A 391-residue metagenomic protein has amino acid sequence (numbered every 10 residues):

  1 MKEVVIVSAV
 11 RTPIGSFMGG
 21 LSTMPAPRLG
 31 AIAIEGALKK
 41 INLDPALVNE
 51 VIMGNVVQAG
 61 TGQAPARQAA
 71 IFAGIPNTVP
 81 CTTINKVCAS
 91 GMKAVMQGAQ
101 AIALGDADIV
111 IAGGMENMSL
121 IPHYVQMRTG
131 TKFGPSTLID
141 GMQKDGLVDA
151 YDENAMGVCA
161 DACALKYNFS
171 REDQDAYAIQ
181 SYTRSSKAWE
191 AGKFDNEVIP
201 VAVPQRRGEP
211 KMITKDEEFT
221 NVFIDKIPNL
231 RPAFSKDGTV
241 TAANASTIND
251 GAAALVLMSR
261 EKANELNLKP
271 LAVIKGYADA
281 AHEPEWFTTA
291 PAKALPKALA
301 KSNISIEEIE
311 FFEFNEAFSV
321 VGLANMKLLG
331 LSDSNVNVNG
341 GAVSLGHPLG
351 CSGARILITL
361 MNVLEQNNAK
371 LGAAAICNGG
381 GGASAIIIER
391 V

Functional and structural regions predicted by a protein language model:
M1-M24, F223-F287, K293, A300 (+3 more regions): Condensing-enzyme catalytic core mediating Claisen C-C bond formation in acyl metabolism
M1-T61, P65-A69, A73, N77-P80 (+6 more regions): Conserved active-site "lid/cap" helical segment
R11-T12, T23-I32, K40, D173-E265 (+2 more regions): N-terminal extracellular/periplasmic Venus flytrap/periplasmic-binding protein-like
N55-I109, A150-A155, N221-T247, L328-R355 (+2 more regions): Conserved catalytic cysteine-centered active-site region of acyl-thioester-dependent Claisen-condensing enzymes
I84-E116, A164-K193, A254-E261, M326 (+2 more regions): Active-site-proximal alpha-helical scaffold in enzymes
I109-A162: Flexible glycine-/small-residue-enriched beta->alpha junction loops that bind anionic phosphate/pyrophosphate groups
V158-D161, E197, Q205, K275-S344: Active-site pocket-lining segment
